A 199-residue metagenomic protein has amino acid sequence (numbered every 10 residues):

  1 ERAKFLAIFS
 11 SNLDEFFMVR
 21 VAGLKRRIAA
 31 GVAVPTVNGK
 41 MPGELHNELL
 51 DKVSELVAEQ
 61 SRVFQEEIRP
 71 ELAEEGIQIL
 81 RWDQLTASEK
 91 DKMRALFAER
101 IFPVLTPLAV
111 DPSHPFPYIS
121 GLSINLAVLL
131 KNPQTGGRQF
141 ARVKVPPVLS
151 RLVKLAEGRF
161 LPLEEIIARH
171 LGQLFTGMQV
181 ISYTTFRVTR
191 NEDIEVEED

Functional and structural regions predicted by a protein language model:
E1-D199: N-terminal non-catalytic structural scaffold regions of very large proteins
